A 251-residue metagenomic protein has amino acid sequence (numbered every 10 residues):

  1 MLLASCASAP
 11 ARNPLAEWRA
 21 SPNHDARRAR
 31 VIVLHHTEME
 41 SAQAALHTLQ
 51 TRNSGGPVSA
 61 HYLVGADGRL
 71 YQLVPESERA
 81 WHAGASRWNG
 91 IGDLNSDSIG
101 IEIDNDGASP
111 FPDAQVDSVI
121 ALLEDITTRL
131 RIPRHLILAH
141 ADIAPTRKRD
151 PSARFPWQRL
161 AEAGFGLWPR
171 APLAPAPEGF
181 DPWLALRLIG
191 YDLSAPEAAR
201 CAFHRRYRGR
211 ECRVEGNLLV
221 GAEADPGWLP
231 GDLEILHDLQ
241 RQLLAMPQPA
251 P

Functional and structural regions predicted by a protein language model:
L3-S5: C-terminal motif of bacterial Sec signal peptides marking the signal peptidase cleavage site
A7-A9, V116, I120-R131, T146-P251: Cell-envelope/ECM-targeting effectors and their regulatory/trafficking segments
A9-D25, R30-V31, E38-H135: Active-site-adjacent loop/helix surface patches within enzyme catalytic domains that shape the substrate-binding cleft
I32-H35, H204: Short, well-ordered secondary-structure micro-motifs within conserved domains or adaptor modules
A108-P110, P145-K148: Short, well-ordered, mixed-charge alpha-helical segments that flank or form enzyme active sites
L136-R147: Acidic helix-start/capping segments at beta-turn-to-alpha-helix junctions
